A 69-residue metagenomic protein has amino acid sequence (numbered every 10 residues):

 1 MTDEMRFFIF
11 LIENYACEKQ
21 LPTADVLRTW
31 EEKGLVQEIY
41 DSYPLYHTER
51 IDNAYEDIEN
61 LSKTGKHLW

Functional and structural regions predicted by a protein language model:
M1-D25: N-terminal acidic leader/helix
M1-F7, Y40, E49-I51: Charged, low-complexity, helix/coiled-coil-prone segments
F10, N14, R28, D41 (+1 more regions): Charged/polar, solvent-exposed surface patches and flexible loops
A16-E18, P22-Y46: Amphipathic, hydrophobic secondary-structure cores in small proteins
Y43-W69: Long, compositionally biased
